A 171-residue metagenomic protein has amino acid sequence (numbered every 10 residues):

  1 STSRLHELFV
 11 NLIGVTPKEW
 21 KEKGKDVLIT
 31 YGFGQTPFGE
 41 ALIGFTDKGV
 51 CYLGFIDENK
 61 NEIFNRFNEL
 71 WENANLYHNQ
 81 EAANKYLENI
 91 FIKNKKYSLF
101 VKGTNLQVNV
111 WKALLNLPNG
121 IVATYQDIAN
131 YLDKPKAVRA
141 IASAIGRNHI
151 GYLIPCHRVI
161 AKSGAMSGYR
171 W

Functional and structural regions predicted by a protein language model:
S1-S3, E7-K136: Basic nucleic-acid-binding alpha-helical/helix-turn surface characteristic of O6-alkylguanine DNA
K136-W171: Short glycine/serine-rich loop segments
